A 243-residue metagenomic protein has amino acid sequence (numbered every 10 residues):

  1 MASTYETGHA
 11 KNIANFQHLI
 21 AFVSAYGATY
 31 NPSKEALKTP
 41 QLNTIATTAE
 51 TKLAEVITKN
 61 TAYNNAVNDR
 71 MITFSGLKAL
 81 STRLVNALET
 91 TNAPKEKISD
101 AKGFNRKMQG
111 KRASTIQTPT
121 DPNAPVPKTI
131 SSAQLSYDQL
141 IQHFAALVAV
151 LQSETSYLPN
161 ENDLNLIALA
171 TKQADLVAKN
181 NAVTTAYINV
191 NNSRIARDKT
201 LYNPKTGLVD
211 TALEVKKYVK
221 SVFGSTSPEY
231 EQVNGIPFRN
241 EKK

Functional and structural regions predicted by a protein language model:
M1-K243: Basic/polar low-complexity intrinsically disordered segments
